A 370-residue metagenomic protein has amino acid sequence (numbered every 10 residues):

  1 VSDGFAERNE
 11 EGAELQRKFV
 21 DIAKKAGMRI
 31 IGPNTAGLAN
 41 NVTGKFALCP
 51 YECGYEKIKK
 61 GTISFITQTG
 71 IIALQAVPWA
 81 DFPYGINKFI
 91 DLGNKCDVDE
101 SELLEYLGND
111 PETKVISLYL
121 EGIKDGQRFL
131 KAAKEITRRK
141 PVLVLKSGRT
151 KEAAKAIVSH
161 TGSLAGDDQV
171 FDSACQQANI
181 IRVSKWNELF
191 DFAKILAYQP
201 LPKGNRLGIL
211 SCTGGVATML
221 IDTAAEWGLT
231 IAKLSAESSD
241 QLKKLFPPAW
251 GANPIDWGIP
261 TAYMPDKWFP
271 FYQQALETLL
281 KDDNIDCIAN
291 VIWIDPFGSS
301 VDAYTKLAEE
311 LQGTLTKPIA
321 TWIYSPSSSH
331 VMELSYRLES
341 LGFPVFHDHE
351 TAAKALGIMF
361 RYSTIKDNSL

Functional and structural regions predicted by a protein language model:
V1-L370: Catalytic-core regions of core metabolic enzymes, especially those transforming organic acids/acyl-group intermediates
